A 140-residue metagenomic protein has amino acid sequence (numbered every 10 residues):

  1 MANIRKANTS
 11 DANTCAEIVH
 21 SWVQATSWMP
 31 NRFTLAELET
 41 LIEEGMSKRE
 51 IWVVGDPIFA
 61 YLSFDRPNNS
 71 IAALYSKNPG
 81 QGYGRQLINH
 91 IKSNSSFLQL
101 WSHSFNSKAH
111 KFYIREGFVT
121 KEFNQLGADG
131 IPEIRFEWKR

Functional and structural regions predicted by a protein language model:
M1-S10, K139-R140: Conserved N-terminal entry element of GNAT/NAT acetyltransferase domains
A12, E17-I42: Conserved GNAT-fold acetyl-CoA-binding loop/helix
T40-V53, S70: A short helix-loop-beta-strand connector motif used in the catalytic cores of GNAT acetyltransferases and, in some
V53-R66, S70-Y75: Conserved beta-strand in the GNAT
N69-G82, S102-H103: A short, internal acetyl-CoA/4′-phosphopantetheine-binding micro-motif in the GNAT/acyltransferase core
G80-S93, K111, R115: Conserved acetyl-CoA-binding loop-helix of GNAT-fold acetyltransferases
S93-N106: Conserved GNAT acetyl-CoA-binding A-motif
W101-H103, V119-R135: Conserved catalytic-core motifs of GNAT/GCN5-like acyltransferases
